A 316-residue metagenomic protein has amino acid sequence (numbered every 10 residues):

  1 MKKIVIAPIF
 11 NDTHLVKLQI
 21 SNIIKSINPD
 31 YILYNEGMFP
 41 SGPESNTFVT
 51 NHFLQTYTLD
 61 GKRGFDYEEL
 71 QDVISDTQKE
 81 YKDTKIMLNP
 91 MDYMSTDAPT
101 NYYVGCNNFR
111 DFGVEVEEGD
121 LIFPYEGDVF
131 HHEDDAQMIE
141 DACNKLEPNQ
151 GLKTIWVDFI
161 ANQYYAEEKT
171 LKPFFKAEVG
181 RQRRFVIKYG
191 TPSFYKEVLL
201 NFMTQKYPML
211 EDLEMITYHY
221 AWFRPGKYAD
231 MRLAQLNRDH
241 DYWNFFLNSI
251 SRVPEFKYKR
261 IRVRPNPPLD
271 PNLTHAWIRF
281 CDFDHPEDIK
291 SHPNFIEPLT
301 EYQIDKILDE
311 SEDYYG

Functional and structural regions predicted by a protein language model:
K2-V5, P29-Y34, T84-I86, Q150-L152: Hydrophobic beta-strand segments of well-ordered beta-sheets in folded domains
K3-L15, Q19, S26, N35: A conserved hydrophobic helix/loop-capping motif in glycosyltransferases and polysaccharide synthases
A7-F10, N35, P124-E126, K153-W156: Short His-Asn-centered micro-motif
L18-K25, I32-E36, E69, Y81: N-terminal leader/presequence-like segments
N28-P29, G119: Proline-aspartate-enriched helix->loop->beta-strand connector
G37-D120: Active-site-proximal specificity loops/subdomain of glycosyltransferases
T96-V114, V129-G316: Catalytic-site signature of metal-activated, phosphate-bearing donor transferases, centered on the GT-A/GT-A-like
G119-H132: Short beta-strand-to-loop acidic/aromatic patch adjacent to the donor-nucleotide binding site
